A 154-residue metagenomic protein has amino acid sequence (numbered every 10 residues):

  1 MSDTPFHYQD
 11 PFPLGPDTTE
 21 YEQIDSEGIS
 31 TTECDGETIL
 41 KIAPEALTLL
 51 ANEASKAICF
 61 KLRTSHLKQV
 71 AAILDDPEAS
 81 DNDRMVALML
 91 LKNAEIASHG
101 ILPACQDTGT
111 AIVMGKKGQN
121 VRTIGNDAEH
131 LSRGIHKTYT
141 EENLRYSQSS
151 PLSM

Functional and structural regions predicted by a protein language model:
M1-M154: Non-transmembrane, aqueous-exposed alpha-helical and coiled segments at domain scale
